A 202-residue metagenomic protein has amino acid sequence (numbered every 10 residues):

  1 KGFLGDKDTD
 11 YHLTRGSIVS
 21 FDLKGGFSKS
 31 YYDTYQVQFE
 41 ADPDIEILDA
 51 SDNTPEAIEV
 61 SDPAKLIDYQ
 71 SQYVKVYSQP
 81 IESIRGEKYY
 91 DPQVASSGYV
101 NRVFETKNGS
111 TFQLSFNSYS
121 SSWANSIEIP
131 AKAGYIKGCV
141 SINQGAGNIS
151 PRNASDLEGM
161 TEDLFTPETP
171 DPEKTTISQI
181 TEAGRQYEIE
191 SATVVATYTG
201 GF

Functional and structural regions predicted by a protein language model:
K1-F202: OB-fold nucleic-acid-binding modules
